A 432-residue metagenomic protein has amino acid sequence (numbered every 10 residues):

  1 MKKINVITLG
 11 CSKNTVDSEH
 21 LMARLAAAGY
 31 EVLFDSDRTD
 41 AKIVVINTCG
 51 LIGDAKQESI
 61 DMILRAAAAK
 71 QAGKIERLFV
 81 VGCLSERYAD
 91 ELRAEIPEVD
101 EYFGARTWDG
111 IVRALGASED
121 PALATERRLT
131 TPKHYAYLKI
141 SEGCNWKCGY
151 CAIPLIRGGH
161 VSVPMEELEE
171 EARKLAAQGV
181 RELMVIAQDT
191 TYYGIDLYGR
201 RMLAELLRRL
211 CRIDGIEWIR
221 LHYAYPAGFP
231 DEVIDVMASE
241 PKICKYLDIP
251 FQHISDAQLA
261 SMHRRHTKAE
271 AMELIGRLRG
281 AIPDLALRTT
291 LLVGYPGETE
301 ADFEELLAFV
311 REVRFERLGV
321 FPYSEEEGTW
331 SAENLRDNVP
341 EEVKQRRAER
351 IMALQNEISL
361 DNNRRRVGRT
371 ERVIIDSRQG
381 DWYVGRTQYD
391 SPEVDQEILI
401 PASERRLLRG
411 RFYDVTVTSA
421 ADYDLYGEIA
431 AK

Functional and structural regions predicted by a protein language model:
M1-Y193, E232, I243, L247 (+6 more regions): Proteins enriched for Cys/Gly/acidic motifs involved in redox and nucleic-acid/cofactor modification
V81, K139, I186, R220-A224 (+4 more regions): A cross-family glycoside hydrolase active-site/sugar-binding cleft signature
T130-H134, C144-W146, I243, H253 (+6 more regions): Short flexible coil/turn linkers enriched for glycine and charged/polar residues that connect secondary-structure
C148, L168, V185, L221 (+7 more regions): Conserved, mostly hydrophobic/aromatic
A177, A204-E205, R209-I219, F229-L291: Radical SAM/AdoMet-radical enzyme domain recognition
A187-L197, G228-E232, F251-H263, V293-E300 (+4 more regions): Flexible glycine/acidic-rich beta-alpha junction loops that bind and position SAM and/or redox cofactors in anaerobic
L197-C211, D231-K245, E298-E316, P340-R346 (+1 more regions): Short, electropositive alpha-helical surface patch
E333-K432: Terminal RNA-binding accessory module
